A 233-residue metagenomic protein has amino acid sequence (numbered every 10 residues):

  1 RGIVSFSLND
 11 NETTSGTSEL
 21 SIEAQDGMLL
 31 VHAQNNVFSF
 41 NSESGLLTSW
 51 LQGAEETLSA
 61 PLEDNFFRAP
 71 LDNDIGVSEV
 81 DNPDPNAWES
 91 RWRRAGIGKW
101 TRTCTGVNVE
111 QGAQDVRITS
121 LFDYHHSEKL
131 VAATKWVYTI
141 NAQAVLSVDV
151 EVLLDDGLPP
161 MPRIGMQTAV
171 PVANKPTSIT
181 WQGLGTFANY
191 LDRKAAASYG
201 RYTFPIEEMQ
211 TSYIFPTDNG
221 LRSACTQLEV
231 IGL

Functional and structural regions predicted by a protein language model:
R1-T13: Terminal connector regions
D10-L233: Beta-strand/loop-rich accessory regions of lumenal/periplasmic or secreted enzymes, predominantly carbohydrate-active
